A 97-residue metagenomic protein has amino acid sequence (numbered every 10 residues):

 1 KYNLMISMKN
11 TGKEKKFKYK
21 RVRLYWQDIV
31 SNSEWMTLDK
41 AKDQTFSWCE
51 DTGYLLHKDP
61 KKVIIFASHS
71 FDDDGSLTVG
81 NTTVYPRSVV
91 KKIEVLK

Functional and structural regions predicted by a protein language model:
Y2-N3: Intrinsic-disorder-associated, low-complexity terminal segments enriched in Asp/Asn/His/Tyr and depleted of Lys/Arg
I6-K97: Conserved RNA-binding domains used in RNP assembly and mRNA/RNA metabolism
